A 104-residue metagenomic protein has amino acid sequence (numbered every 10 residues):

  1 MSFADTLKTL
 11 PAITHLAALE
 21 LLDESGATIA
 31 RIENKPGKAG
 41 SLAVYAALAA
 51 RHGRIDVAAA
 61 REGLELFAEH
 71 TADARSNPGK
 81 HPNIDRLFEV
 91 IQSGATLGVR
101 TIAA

Functional and structural regions predicted by a protein language model:
A4-A27: Short, charge-rich, low-complexity alpha-helical interaction segments
L7-L10, A59, L66: Generic hydrophobic, helix-prone segments enriched in Leu/Val/Ile
K8, K35-K38, K80: Context-gated lysine
L10, L48-I55, T71, I91-G94: Generic structural signal for hydrophobic core residues of well-folded globular domains
H15-A17, A58-A59, T71: A generic short-segment signal for beta-strand/edge and adjacent turn/coil regions
E20-V57: Amphipathic alpha-helical interaction modules
R61-A104: Short, compact, well-ordered microdomains
